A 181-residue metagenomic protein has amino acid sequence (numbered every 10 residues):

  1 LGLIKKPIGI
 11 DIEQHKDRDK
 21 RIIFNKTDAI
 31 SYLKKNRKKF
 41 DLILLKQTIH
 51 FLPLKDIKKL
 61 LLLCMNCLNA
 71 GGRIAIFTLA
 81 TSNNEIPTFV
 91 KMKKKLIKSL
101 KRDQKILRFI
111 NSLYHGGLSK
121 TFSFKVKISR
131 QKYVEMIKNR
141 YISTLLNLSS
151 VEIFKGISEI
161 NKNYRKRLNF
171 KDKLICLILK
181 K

Functional and structural regions predicted by a protein language model:
L1-K35: Class I SAM-dependent methyltransferase SAM/SAH-binding core
K39-D41: Local beta-strand N-terminus motif with an aromatic residue
L44: A conserved beta-strand element that flanks and buttresses the S-adenosyl-L-methionine
Q47-F51: Short catalytic micro-motifs in class I SAM-dependent methyltransferases
K58-R73: A short glycine-rich, Lys/Arg-flanked "PGG" loop and its adjoining helix->strand segment in the class I
R73-D103: Conserved class I S-adenosyl-L-methionine
K91-R108, S119-K125, S143-L148: Acceptor-substrate binding/catalytic loop of class I
G117-K181: Conserved Class I S-adenosyl-L-methionine
